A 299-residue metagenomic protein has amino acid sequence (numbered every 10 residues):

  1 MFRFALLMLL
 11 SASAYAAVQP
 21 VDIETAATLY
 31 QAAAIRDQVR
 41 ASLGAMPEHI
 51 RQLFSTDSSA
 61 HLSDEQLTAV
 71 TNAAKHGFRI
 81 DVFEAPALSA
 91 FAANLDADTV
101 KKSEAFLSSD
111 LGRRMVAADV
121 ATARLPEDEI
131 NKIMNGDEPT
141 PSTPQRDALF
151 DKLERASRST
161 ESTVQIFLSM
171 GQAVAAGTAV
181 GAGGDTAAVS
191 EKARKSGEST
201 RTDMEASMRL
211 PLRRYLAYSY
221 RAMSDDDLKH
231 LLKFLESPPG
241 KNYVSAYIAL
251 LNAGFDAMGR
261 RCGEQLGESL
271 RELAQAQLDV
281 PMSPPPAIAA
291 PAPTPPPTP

Functional and structural regions predicted by a protein language model:
M1-L7: Sec-dependent signal peptide recognition, specifically the positively charged N-region followed immediately by
S11-A16: N-terminal signal peptide c-region/cleavage motif recognized by signal peptidases
V18-E127, C262, S283-A289: N-terminal Sec/ER secretory leader and immediately downstream segment of secreted/extracellular precursors
T25, S42, M46, V70 (+15 more regions): Stable alpha-helical elements in mature extracytoplasmic
T25-R40, D128-P141, Q145-V174, Q265-P299: An acidic-aromatic pocket/loop used at catalytic or ligand-binding sites
T28, A32-V39, T71-F78, A87-F91 (+8 more regions): Second-shell loop/turn segments in exported
A121-R221: Extended amphipathic alpha-helical interaction segments
T202-P299: A cross-kingdom marker for long, charged
